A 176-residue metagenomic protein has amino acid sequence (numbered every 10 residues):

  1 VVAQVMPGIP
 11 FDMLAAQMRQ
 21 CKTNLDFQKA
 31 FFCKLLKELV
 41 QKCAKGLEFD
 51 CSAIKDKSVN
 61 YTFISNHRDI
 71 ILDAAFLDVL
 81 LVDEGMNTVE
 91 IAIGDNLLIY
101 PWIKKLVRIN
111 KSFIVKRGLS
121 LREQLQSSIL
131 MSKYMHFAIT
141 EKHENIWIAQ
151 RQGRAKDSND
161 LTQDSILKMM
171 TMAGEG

Functional and structural regions predicted by a protein language model:
V1-Y61, H67-D78, V82, K104 (+1 more regions): Membrane-anchoring hydrophobic helices of lipid-metabolizing enzymes
M18, G85-M86, A149: Generic signal for short, ordered secondary-structure residues within or immediately flanking folded domains
K22-D26, A30, G118-L125, D157: Charge-dense, low-complexity intrinsically disordered segments
K29-C33, S128, S132, Q163: A structural signal for well-ordered alpha-helical scaffolds and beta->alpha junctions
V59-H67, M131-T171: Conserved Motif II region of HX4D acyltransferases
N60-S132, H136-A138: Long, hydrophobic, well-ordered secondary-structure blocks that form the structural core and pocket-lining surfaces
A173-G176: Short, flexible loop segments at boundaries between secondary-structure elements
